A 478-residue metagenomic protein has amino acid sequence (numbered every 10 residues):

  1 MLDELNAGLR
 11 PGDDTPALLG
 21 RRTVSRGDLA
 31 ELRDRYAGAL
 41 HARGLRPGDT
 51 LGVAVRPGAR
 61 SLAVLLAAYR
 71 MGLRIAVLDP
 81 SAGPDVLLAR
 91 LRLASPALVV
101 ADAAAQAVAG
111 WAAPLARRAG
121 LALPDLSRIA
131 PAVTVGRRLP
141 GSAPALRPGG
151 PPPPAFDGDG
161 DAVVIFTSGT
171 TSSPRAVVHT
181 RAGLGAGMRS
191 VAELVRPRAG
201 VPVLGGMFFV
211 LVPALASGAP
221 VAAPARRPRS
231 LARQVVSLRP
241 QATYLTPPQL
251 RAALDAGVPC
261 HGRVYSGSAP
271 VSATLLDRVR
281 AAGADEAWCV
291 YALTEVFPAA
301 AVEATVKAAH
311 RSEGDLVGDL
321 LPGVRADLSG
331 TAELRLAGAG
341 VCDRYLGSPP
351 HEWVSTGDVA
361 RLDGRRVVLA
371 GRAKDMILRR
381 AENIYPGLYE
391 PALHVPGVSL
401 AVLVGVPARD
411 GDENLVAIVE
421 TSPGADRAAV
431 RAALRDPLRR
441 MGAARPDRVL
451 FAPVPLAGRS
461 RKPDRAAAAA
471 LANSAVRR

Functional and structural regions predicted by a protein language model:
D13-P16, L146-F166, S173, V178 (+2 more regions): Conserved pre-ATP/AMP-binding loop-to-beta segment of ANL
R22, G38-A82, G200-V201, N383: Conserved AMP-binding/adenylate-forming
V99, T243, V359-A444: AMP-binding/adenylate-forming catalytic core of the ANL superfamily
A104-D159, S173: ANL superfamily adenylate-forming
V135-R138, A242, A253-R311: Gly/Ser/Thr-rich phosphate-binding loop
L184-P247: Conserved AMP-binding/adenylation subdomain of ANL enzymes
D319-G323, D327-S355, E382-I384: Conserved ATP/PPi-binding loop(s) of AMP-dependent carboxylate-activating enzymes
I377, V404, V416-I418, D436-R478: Conserved C-terminal "lid"/linker of ANL adenylate-forming enzymes
